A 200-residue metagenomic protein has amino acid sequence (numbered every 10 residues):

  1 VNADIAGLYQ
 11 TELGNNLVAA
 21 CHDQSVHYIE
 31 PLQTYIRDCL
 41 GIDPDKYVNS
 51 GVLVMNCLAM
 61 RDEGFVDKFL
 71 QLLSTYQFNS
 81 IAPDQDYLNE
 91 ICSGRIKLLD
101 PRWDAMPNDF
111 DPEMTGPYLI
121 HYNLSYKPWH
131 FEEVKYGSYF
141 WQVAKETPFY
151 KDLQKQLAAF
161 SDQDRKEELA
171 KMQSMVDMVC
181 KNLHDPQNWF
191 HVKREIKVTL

Functional and structural regions predicted by a protein language model:
V1-I29, V54-M55, D62: GT-A fold catalytic core of metal-dependent nucleotide-sugar glycosyltransferases, centered on the diacidic
D4-G7, C39-L40, Q85: A generic local structural motif
I5-G7, Q33, V66, E133: Short amphipathic alpha-helical segments
Q10-T11, A20, I36, L70 (+1 more regions): Hydrophobic alpha-helical segments
H27-D43: Surface-exposed acidic, glycine/proline-enriched linker/cap segments that occur as 15-30-residue helix-coil
D45, N49-L200: A glycosyltransferase accessory/donor-loop signature
